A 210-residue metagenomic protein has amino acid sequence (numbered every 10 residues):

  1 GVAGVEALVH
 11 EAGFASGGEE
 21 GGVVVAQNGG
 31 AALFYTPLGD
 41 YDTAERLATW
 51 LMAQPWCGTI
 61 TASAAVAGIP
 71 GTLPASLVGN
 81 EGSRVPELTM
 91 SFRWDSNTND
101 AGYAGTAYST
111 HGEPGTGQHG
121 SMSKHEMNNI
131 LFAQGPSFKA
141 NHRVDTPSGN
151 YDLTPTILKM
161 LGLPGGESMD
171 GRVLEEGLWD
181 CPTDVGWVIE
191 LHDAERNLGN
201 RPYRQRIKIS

Functional and structural regions predicted by a protein language model:
G1-G21, L174-N197, Y203-S210: Long hydrophobic alpha-helices with heptad-repeat/coiled-coil character
G1-S109: Secreted, luminal/periplasmic, and some membrane-associated catalytic domains that remodel anionic oxygen-ester
H10-A48, E113-P155, K159-L161, D180: Substrate-binding rim/cap in mid-to-C-terminal beta-strand-loop elements of soluble/periplasmic
L51, G105-A107, S148-N150, D180-P182 (+1 more regions): General N-terminal targeting signals
Q54, S96-N97, M160-P164, C181: Phosphate/oxyanion-binding loops and surfaces in catalytic or ligand/nucleic-acid-binding neighborhoods
G58-V85, D145, L163-E195: Polar, surface-exposed loop/tail segments that function as active-site lids or cofactor/substrate-recognition elements
D95-K139, N197-S210: C-terminal, low-complexity/hydrophilic appendages and adjacent surface loops of extracellular/periplasmic anionic
